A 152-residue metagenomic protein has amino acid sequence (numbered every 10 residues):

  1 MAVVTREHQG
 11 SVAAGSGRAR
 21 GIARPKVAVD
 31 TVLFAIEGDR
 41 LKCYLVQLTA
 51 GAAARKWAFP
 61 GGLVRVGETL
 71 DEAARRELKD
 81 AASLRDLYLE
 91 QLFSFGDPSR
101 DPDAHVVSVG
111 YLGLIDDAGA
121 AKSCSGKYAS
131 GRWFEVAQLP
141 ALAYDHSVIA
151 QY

Functional and structural regions predicted by a protein language model:
M1-A14: Polybasic, lysine-enriched low-complexity intrinsically disordered terminal tails
S16-A58: N-terminal strand-loop-strand
K26, D86, A104-S108, Y128: Short connector loops at helix/strand junctions that flank enzyme active sites, especially segments positioning acidic
T31, Q91, Y111-G113: A structural signal for short, well-ordered beta-strand segments
D39-L48, A120-G131: Short, well-ordered strand-loop elements centered on a beta-strand within folded domains, enriched for acidic residues
R40-L87, S94: Conserved Nudix-box catalytic region and its N-terminal flanking loop in Nudix hydrolases and closely related
P98-A121: Active-site-adjacent beta-strand/loop module that shapes the phosphate/pyrophosphate-binding cleft
L112-L114, K122-Y152: NUDIX/MutT-family hydrolases
